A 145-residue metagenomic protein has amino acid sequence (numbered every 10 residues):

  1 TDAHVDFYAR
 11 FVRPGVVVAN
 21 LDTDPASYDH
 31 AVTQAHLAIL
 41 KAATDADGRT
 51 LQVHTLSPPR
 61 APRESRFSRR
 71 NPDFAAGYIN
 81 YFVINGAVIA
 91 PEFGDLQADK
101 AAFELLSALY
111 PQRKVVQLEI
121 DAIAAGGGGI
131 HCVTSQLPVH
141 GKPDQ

Functional and structural regions predicted by a protein language model:
T1-Q145: Histidine/cysteine-enriched polar flanking segments
